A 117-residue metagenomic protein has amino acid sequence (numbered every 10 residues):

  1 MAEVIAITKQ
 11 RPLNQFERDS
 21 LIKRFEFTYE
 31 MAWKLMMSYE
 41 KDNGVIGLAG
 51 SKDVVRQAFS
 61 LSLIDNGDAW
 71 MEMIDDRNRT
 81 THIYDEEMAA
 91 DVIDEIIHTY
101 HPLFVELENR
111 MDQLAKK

Functional and structural regions predicted by a protein language model:
M1-K117: Solvent-exposed interaction patches of small proteins and small membrane subunits
